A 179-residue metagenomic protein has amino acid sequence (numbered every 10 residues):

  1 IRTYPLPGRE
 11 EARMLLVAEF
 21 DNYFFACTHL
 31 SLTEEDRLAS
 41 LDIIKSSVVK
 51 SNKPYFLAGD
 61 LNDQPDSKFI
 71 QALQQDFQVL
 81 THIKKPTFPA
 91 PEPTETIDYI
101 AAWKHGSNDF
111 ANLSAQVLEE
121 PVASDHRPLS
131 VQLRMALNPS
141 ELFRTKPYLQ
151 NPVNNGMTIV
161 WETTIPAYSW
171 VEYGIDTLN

Functional and structural regions predicted by a protein language model:
I1-Y23, L113-E119: Structured beta-strand-rich core segments of catalytic domains in phosphoester-bond hydrolases
P5-G8, N22, L30-E34, L61-Q64 (+2 more regions): Solvent-exposed loop/turn segments at secondary-structure junctions within structured extracellular/periplasmic domains
A12-L16, F24-A26, Y99, R127-L129 (+1 more regions): Short beta-strand micro-motifs in enzyme catalytic cores
D21-N22, D125, G174: Short strand-coil-strand connectors
C27, A58: Generic enzyme active-site microenvironment
E34-A39, S46-F56, N62-P139: Metal-dependent phosphoester-hydrolase catalytic domains
N138-N179: Short, surface-exposed linear motifs at loops/turns and structural transition points
